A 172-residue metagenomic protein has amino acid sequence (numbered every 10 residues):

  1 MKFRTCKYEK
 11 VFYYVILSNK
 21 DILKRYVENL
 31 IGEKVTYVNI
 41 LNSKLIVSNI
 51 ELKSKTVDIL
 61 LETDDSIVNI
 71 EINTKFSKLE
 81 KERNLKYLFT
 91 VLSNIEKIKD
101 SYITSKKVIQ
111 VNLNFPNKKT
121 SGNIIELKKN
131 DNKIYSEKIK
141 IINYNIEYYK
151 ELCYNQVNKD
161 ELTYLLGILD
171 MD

Functional and structural regions predicted by a protein language model:
M1-D172: Elongated, amphipathic alpha-helical interaction scaffolds
